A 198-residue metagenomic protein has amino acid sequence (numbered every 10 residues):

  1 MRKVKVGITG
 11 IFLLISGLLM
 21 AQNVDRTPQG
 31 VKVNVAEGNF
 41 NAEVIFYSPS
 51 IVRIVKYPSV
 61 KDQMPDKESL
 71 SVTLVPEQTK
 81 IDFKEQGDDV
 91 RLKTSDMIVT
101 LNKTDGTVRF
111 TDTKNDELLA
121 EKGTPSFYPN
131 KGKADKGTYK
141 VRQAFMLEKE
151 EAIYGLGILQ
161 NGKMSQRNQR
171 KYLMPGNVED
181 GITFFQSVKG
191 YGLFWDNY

Functional and structural regions predicted by a protein language model:
M1-R26: Bacterial Sec-dependent N-terminal signal peptides
F12-L14, K32, E43, R53-V55 (+4 more regions): Ordered hydrophobic segments in well-structured contexts
N23, N41-E43, D82, I98-T100 (+1 more regions): Short, surface-exposed charged micro-motifs
V24, I45-R91, Y128-N130: A low-complexity, Ser/Thr/Gly/Pro-enriched, surface-exposed linker/loop concept that marks segments flanking
T27-E43, S50: N-terminal-proximal low-complexity accessory segments that begin disordered and transition into the first
P28, N39, Q78, G87 (+1 more regions): Short beta-strand-initiation
N39-N41, D62, I98, E117: Short, mixed charged/polar active-site loops that provide acid/base catalysis or chelate metal/phosphate cofactors
E85-Y198: Catalytic and substrate-binding clefts that recognize carbohydrates or anionic sugar/phosphate headgroups
